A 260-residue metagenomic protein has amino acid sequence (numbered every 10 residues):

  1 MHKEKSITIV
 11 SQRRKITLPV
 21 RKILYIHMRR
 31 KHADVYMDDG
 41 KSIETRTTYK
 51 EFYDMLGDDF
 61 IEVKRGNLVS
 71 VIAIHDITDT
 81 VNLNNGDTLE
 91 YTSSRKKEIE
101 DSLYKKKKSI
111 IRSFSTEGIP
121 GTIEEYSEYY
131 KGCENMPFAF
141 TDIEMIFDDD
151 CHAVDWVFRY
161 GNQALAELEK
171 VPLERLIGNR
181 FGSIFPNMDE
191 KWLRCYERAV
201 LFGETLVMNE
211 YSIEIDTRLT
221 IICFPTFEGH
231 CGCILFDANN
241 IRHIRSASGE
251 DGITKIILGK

Functional and structural regions predicted by a protein language model:
M1-E125: Basic, polyanion-interacting recognition surfaces, primarily in bacterial LytTR/OmpR-type DNA-binding effector domains
Y49, N162-L165, F181: PAS/LOV and allied N-terminal sensory domains
A73, T88, K191-N240: PAS-family sensory/regulatory modules and their coupling/dimerization elements
T88, I177-N187: PAS-family sensory/regulatory domains
S115-P120, F227-G259: Sensory coupling linkers of modular signal transduction proteins
F140-E144, D148, K255-K260: Short hydrophobic secondary-structure edge segments in sensory/regulatory modules of signaling proteins
C151-A153, L165-L176: PAS/PAS-like sensory domain cap-loop motif
F158-A166, K260: N-terminal capping loop/helix in small sensory signaling domains highlighted by a polar->aromatic N-x2-3-F motif
